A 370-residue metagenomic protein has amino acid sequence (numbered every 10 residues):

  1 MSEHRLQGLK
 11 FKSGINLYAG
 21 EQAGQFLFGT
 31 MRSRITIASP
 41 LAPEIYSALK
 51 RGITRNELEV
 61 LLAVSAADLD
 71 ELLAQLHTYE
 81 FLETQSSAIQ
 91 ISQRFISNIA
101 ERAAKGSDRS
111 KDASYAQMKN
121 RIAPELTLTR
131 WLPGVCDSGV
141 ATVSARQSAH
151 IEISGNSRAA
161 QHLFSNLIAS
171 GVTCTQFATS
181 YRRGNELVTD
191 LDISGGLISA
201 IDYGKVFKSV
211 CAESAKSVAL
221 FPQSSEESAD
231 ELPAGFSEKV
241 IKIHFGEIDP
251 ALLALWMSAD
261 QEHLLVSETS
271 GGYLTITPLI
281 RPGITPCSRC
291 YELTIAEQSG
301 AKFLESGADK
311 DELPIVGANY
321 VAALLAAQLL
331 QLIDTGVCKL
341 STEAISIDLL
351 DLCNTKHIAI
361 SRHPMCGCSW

Functional and structural regions predicted by a protein language model:
M1-W370: Adenine nucleotide-associated cytosolic modules
